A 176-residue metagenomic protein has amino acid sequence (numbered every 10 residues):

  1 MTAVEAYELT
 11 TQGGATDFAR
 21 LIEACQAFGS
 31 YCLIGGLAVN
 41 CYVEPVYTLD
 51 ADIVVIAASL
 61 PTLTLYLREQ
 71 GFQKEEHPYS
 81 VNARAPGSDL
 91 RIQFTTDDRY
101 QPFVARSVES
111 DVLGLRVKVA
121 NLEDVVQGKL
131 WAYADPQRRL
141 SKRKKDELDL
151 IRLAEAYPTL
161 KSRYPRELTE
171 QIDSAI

Functional and structural regions predicted by a protein language model:
M1-I176: Compositionally biased terminal segments of proteins
